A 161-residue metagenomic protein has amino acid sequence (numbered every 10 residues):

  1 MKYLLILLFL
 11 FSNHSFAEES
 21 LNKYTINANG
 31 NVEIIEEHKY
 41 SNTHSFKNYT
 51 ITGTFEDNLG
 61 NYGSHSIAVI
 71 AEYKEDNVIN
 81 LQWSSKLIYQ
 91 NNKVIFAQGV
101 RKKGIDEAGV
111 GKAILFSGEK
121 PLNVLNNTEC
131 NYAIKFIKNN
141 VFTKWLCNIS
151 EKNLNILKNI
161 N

Functional and structural regions predicted by a protein language model:
Y3-S12: Sec-dependent N-terminal signal peptides
E18-N161: Beta-strand-enriched cores of mature, soluble protein domains
